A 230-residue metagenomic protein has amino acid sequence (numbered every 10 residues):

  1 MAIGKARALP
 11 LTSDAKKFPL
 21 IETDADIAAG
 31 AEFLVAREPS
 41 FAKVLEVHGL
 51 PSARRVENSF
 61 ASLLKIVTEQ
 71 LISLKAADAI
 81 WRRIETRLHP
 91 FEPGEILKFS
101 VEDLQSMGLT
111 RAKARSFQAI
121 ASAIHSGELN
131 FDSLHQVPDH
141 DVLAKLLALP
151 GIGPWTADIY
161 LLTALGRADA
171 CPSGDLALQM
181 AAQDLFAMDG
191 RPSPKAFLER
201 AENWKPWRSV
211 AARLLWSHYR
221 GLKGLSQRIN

Functional and structural regions predicted by a protein language model:
A2-P51, R115, H140, P154-N230: C-terminal accessory module of base-excision DNA glycosylases/AP lyases that mediates lesion recognition and DNA
D14, A28-A31, L45-E46, I66-V67 (+3 more regions): Short acidic/polar alpha-helix capping motifs at helix-coil junctions
I21, S40, V44, I72-P150: Alpha-helical ds-nucleic-acid-binding substructure associated with the helix-hairpin-helix region of base-excision DNA
A29, V35-A61, K65-I66, L71-R82 (+1 more regions): A positional/architectural concept
P51, I66, Q70-L71, R87 (+7 more regions): Alpha-helix C-capping/helix-to-loop hinge sites
R55-S59, K75, G108-A112, V137 (+2 more regions): Residues at secondary-structure transition points
S62-V67, F99-D103, D141-K145, A177-A181 (+1 more regions): A general alpha-helix detector
L64-V67, W81, Q118-A121, A212-L215 (+1 more regions): Short, amphipathic alpha-helical segments that act as regulatory/interfacial helices in nucleotide-processing proteins
